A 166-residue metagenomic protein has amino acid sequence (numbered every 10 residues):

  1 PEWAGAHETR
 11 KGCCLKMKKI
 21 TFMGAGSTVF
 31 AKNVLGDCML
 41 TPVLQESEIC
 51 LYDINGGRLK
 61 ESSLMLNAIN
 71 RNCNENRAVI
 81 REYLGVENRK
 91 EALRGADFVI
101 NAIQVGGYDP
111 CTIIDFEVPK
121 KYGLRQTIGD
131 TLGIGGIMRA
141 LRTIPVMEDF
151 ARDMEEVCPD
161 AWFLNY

Functional and structural regions predicted by a protein language model:
C13-C14: Cysteine-centered motifs
M17-I113, I128-L132, G136-Y166: Metallocofactor- and cofactor-centric catalytic cores in central/energy metabolism, strongly enriched
T112-R125: Short, flexible, mixed-charge acidic loops at enzyme active sites
